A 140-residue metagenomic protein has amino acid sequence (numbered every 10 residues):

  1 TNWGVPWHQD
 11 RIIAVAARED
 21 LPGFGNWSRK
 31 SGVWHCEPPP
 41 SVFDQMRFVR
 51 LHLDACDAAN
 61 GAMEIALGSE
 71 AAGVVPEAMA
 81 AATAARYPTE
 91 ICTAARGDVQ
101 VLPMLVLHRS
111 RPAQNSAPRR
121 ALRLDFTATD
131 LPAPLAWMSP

Functional and structural regions predicted by a protein language model:
T1-R96, R109-A117, L124-P132, A136: Non-heme Fe(II) oxygenase catalytic core, chiefly the N-lobe of the double-stranded beta-helix
